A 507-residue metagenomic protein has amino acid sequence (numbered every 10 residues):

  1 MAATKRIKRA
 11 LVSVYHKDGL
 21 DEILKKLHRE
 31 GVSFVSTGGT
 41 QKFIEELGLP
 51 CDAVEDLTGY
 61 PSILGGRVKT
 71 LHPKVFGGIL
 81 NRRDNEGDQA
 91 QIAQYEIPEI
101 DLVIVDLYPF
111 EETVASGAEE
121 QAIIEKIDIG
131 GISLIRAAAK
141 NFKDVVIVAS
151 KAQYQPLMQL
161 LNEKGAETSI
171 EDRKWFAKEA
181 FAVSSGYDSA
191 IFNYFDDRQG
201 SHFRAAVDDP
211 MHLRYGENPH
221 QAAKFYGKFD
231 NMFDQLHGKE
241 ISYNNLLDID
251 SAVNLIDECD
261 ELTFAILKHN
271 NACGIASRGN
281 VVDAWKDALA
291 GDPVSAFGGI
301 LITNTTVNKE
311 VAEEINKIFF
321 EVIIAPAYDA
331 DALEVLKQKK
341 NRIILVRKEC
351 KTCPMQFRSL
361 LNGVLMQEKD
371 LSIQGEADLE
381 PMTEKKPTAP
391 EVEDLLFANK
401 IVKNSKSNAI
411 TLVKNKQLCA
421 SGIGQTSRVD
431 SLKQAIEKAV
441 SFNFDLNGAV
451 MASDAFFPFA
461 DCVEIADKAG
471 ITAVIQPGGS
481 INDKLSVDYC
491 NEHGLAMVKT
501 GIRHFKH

Functional and structural regions predicted by a protein language model:
M1-L57: N-terminal glycine-/serine-/threonine-rich phosphate-binding loop
G39-F110: Glycine-rich nucleotide/cofactor/substrate-binding loop typically near the N-terminus or early in the first domain
R83-I132, R136-A138, E380-A389: Active-site/ligand-binding-proximal alpha/beta "capping" segment
A152-L160, G165-Y328, A332-V335, K339-K369 (+2 more regions): Active-site loops and adjacent core secondary-structure elements that bind or stabilize anionic groups
C273-P293, T411, Q417-E464: Glycine- and Gly-Pro-enriched alpha-helical subdomains that act as flexible, kink-prone "lid/hinge" or packing modules
L301-I302, N308-K317, F442-D483: Cysteine/selenocysteine-centered motifs that mediate thiol-based redox chemistry or coordinate metal-sulfur cofactors
F320-R342, E464-F505: C-terminal binding/interaction regions
